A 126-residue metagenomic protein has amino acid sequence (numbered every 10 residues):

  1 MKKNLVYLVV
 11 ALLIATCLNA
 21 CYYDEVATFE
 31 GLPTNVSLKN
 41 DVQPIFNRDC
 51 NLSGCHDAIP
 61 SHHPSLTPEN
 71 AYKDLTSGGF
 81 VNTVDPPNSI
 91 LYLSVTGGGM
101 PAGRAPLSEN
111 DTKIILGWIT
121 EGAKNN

Functional and structural regions predicted by a protein language model:
M1-L8: Bacterial N-terminal signal peptides that target proteins for export
A11-L12: Classic N-terminal secretory signal peptides
T16-A20: C-terminal motif of bacterial Sec signal peptides marking the signal peptidase cleavage site
Y22-N35, K39-L116, N125-N126: Solvent-exposed helix-loop boundary motif
